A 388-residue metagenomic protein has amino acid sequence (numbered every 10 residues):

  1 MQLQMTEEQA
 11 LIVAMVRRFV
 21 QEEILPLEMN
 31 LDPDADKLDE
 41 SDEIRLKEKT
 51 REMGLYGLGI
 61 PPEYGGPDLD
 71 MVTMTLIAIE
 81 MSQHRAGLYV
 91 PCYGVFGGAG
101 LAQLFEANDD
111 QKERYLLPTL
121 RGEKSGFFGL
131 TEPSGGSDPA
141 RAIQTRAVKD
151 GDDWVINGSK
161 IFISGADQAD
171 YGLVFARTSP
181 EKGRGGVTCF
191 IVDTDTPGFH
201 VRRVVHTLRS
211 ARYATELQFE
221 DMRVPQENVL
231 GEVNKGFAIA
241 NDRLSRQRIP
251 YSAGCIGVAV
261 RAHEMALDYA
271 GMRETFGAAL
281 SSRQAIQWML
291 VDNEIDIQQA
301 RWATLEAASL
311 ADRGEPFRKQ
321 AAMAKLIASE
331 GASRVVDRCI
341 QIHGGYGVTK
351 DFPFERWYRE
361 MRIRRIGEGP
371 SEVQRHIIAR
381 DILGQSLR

Functional and structural regions predicted by a protein language model:
M1-Y89, G94, E106-Q111, P118-E123 (+4 more regions): Alpha-helical interface subdomain recognition
G54, I77-S82, A176, V192-P197 (+1 more regions): Short Ser/Thr-interspersed hydrophobic loop/turn segments at strand-loop and sheet-helix junctions that line or gate
G122-T131: A short, Trp-centered hydrophobic/proline-enriched beta-strand micro-motif
G135-P139, W154: Hydrophobic, small-residue-rich alpha-helical packing segments that form membrane-like cores
G136, I161-A166, L208, R246-P250 (+1 more regions): Glycine-rich phosphate/pyrophosphate-binding beta-alpha loops
A142, D195-R223: Flexible, small-/acidic-enriched active-site or ligand-binding loops
Q144, N157-R202: A short core secondary-structure module
E220-I239: Long, acidic (Asp/Glu-rich), low-complexity accessory segments flanking structured domains
